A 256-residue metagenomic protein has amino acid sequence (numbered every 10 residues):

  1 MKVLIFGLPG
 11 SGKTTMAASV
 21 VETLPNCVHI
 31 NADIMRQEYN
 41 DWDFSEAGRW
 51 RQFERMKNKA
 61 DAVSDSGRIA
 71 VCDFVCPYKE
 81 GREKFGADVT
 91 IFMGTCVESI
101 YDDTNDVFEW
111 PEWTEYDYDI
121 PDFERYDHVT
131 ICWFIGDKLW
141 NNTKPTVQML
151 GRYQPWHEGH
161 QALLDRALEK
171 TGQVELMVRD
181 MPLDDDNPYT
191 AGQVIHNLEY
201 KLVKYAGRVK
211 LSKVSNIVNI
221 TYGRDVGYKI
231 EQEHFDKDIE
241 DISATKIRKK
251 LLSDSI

Functional and structural regions predicted by a protein language model:
K2-L4: Short hydrophobic/aromatic beta-strand immediately N-terminal to the Walker A/P-loop
L8: P-loop (Walker A) phosphate-binding loop of NTP-binding proteins
S11: ATP-binding Walker
T14-D61: Conserved substrate/cofactor phosphate-moiety recognition/catalytic segment in nucleotide-dependent phosphotransferases
C27-H29, D88-F92, E115-D119, L211 (+1 more regions): Conserved beta-strand scaffold positions in the cores of enzyme catalytic domains, especially in NTP/NDP-utilizing
A47-E98: Glycine-rich phosphate-binding loop used to anchor ATP phosphates in small-molecule kinases, encompassing both
M93-L139: Small-molecule kinase domains that catalyze NTP-dependent phosphoryl transfer to phosphate-bearing small molecules
D137-I256: Nucleotidyltransferase catalytic core that binds NTPs
